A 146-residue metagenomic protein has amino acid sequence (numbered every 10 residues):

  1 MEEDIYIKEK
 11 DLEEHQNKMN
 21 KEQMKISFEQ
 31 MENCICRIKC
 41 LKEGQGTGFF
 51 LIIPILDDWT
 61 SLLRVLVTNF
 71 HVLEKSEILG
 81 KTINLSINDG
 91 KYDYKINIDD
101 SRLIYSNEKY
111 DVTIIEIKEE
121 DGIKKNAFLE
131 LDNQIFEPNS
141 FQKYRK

Functional and structural regions predicted by a protein language model:
M1, I5, L12, M19 (+2 more regions): Extended hydrophobic/Leu-rich segments
E2-L56, L66, V112-T113: N-terminal activation segment of mature serine protease catalytic domains
E32, K39-Q45, S61-L63, E74-K146: Serine endopeptidase catalytic core focused on the charge-relay Asp
T68-V72: Short beta->alpha transition motifs characteristic of CBS
